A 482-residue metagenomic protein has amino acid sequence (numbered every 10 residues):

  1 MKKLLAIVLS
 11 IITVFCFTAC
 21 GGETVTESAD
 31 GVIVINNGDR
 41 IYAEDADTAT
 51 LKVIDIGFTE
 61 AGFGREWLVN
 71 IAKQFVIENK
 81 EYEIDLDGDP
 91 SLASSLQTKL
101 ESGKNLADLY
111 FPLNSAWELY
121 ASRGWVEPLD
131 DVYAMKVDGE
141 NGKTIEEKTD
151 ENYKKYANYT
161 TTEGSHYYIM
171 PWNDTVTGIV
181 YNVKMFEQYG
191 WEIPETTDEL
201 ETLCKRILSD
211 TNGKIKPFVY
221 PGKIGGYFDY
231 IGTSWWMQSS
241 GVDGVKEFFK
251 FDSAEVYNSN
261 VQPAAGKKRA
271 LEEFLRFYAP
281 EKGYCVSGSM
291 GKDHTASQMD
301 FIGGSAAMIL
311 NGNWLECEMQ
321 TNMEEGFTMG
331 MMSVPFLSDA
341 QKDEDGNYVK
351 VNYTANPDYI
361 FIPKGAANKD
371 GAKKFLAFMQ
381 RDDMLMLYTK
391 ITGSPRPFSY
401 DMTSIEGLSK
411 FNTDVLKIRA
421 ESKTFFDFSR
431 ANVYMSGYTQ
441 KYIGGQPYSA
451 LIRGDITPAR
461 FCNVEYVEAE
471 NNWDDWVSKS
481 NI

Functional and structural regions predicted by a protein language model:
M1-K52, D475-I482: Short, low-complexity disordered leader/linker segments with a strong preference for bacterial N-terminal type II
C20, K99, A107-D108, G139-M185 (+3 more regions): A structural signal for short loop-to-beta-strand junctions that line the ligand-binding cleft of periplasmic/secreted
D30-A43, S115-V176, E192: Hinge/lid segment of periplasmic solute-binding proteins
T48-W117, G213: Early extracytoplasmic/lumenal segment of secretory-pathway proteins
T59, W67-L68, S394-Y400, D414-W473: C-terminal capping/gating helix-and-loop segments adjacent to ligand/active sites or protein-protein/ligand interfaces
I77, Q188-Y189, T321-S394: Extracytoplasmic/periplasmic substrate-recognition and gating elements
N158-W172, T177, E201-S259: Extracytoplasmic/periplasmic solute-binding protein
C204, F248-M290: Glycine-centered hinge/linker elements that transmit conformational signals in sensory and ligand-binding systems
